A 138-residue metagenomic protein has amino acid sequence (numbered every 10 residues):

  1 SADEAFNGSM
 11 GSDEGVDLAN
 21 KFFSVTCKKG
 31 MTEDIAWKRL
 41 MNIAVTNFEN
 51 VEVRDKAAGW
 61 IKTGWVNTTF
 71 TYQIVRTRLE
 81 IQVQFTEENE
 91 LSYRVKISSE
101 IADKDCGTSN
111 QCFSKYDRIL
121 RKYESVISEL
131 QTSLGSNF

Functional and structural regions predicted by a protein language model:
S1-F138: Ser/Thr-rich, low-complexity intrinsically disordered terminal regions
